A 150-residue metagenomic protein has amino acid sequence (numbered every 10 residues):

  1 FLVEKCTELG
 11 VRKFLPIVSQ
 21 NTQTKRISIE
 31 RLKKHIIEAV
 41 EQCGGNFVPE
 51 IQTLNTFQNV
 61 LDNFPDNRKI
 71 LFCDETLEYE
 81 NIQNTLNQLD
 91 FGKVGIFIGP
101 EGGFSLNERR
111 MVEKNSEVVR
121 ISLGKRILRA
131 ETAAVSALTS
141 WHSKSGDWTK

Functional and structural regions predicted by a protein language model:
F1-F72: RNA substrate-binding interface of SAM-dependent RNA methyltransferases
L9, D74-T76, K150: Beta-strand/loop-alpha-helix module characteristic of Rossmann-like adenine-cofactor folds
K25, P49, E101, R126 (+1 more regions): Glycine- and other small-residue-rich loops at beta-strand/loop junctions that grip anionic moieties
N55-L61, E78-E80, I127-L128: A short acidic, often aromatic-flanked loop/helix-cap motif at beta-alpha or helix-coil junctions that lines enzyme
I70-M111, E117-S122: Active-site/ligand-binding-proximal alpha/beta "capping" segment
L106-K150: Structured adenosyl-cofactor binding patch, chiefly the S-adenosyl-L-methionine
